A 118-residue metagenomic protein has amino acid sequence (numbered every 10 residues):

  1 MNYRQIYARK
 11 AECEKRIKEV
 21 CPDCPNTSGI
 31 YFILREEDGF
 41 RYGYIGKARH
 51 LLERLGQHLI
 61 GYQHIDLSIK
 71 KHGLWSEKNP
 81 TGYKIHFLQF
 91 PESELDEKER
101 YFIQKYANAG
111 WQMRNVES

Functional and structural regions predicted by a protein language model:
M1-S28, F32-Y42, R49-S118: Boundary/linker segments flanking structured domains
